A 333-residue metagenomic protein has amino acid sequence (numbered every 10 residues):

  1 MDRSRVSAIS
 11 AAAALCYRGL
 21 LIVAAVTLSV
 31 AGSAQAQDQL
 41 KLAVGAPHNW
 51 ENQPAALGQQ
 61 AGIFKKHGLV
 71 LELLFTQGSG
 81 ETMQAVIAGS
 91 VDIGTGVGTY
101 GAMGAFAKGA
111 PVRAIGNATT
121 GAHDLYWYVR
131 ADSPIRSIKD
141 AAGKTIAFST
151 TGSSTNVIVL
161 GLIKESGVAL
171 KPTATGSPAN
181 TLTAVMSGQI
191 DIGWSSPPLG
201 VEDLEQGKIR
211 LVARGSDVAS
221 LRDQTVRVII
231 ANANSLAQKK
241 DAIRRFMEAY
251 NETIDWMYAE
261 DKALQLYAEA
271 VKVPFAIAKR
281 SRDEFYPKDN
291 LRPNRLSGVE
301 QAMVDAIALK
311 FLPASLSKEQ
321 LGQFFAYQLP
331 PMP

Functional and structural regions predicted by a protein language model:
M1-L15: N-terminal secretory signal peptides that target proteins for export/translocation
A14-A31: Bacterial N-terminal signal peptides
V30-D38: Extreme N-terminus of proteins, especially the signal/transit-peptide cleavage junction and the first residues
Q37-S187, D191-P197, K208-R214, D223: Short, glycine-/small- and polar/acidic-enriched structural segments that line small-molecule recognition paths
K66, D217-R222, P287-R295: Short, solvent-exposed loop/beta-turn-alpha elements that line the ligand-binding surface or hinge of extracytoplasmic
A179-E269: Pocket-lining segment of extracytoplasmic ligand-binding domains
L236-P313: Secondary-structure end/capping motifs
I307-P333: Conserved C-terminal helix/tail region of periplasmic/extracytoplasmic solute-binding proteins
